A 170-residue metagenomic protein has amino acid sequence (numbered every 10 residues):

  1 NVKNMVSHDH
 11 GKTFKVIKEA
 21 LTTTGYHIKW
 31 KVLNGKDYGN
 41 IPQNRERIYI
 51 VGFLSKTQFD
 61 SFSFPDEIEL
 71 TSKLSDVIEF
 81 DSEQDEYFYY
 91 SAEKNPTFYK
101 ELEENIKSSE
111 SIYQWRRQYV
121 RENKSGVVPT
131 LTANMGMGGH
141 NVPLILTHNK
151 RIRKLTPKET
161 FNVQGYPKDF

Functional and structural regions predicted by a protein language model:
N1-T130: Class I S-adenosyl-L-methionine
G35-Y38, G136, K168: Residues that form or immediately flank small-molecule/cofactor binding pockets and catalytic motifs
T57-F59, N134-N141, F170: Short, acidic Gly/Pro/Ser/Thr-rich loop/turn segments
R116-Q118, L131, N149, P157-K158: Intrinsically disordered, low-complexity segments enriched in polar/charged residues with Gly/Pro, especially when
T132-M135, G165: Pocket-edge structural micro-motifs
H140-F170: FAD-binding beta-loop-beta segment adjacent to the flavin cofactor pocket
